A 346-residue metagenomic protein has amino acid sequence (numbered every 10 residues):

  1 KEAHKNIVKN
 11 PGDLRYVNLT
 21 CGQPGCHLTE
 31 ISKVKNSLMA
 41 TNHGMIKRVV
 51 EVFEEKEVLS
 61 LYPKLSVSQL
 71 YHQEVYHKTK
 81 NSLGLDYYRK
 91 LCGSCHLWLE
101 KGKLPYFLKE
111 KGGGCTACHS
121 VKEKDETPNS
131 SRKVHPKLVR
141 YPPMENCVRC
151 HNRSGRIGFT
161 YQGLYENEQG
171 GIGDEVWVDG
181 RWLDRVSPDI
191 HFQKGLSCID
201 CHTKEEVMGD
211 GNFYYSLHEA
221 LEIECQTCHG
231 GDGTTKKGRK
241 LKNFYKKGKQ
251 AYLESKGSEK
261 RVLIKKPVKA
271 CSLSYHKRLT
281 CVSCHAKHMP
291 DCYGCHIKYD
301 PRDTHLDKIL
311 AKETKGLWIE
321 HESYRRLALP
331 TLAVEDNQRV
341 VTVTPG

Functional and structural regions predicted by a protein language model:
K1-L104, T116, K122-K124, P136-G346: C-type cytochrome heme-c attachment and multiheme electron-transfer modules
P105-E110: Long, acidic/polar, low-complexity amphipathic helices and coiled-coil-like
G113: Alpha-helical scaffolds flanking conserved acidic
